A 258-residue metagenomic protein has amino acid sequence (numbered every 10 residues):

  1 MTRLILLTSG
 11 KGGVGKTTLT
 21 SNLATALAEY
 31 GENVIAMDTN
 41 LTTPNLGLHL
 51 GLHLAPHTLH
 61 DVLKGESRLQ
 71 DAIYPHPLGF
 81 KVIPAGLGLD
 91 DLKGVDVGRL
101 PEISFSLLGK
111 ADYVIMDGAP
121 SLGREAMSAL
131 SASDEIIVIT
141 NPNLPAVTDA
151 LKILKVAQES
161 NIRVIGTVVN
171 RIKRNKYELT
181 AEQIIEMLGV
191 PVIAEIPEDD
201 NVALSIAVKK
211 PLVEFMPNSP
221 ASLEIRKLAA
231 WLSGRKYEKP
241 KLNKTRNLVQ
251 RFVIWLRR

Functional and structural regions predicted by a protein language model:
R3-T39: Walker A/P-loop phosphate-binding motif and the immediately C-terminal alpha-helix
L4, V82, V192-E195: Conserved beta-strand scaffold positions in the cores of enzyme catalytic domains, especially in NTP/NDP-utilizing
G10, T39-N40, A85-G86, G118-A119 (+1 more regions): Fold-independent oxyanion-binding glycine-rich loops and adjacent beta-strand/coil segments at enzyme active sites
G12, D38, V62, I83 (+4 more regions): Residue-level signature of catalytic and energy-coupling elements of molecular machines, predominantly ATP/GTP-dependent
T25-E29, S131, K155, G234: Short, well-ordered alpha-helices that flank and scaffold nucleotide-derived cofactor binding pockets
A36-G109, I206-V208, E214: P-loop/Walker-type NTP enzyme "switch/lid" segment
P101-E102, S106-G109, Y113-L204: Conserved catalytic-core segment of NTP-binding enzymes
E159-R258: C-terminal lobe/tail of nucleotide-utilizing enzymes
